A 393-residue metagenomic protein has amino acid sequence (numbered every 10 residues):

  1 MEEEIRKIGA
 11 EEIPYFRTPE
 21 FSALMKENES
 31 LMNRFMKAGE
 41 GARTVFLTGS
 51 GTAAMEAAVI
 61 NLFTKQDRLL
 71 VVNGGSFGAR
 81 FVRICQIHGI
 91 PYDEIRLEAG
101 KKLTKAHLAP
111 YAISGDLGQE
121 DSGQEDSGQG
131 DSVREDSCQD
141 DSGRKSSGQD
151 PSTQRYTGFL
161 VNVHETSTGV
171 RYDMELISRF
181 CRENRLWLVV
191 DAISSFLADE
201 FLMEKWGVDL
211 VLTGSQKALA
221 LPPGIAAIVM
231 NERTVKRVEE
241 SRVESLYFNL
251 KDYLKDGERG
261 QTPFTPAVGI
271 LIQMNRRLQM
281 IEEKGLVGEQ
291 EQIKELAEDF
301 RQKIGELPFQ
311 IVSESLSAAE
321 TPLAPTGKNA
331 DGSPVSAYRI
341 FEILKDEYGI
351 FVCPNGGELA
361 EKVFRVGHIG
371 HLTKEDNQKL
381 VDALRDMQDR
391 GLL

Functional and structural regions predicted by a protein language model:
M1, Q216-D299: Active-site C-terminal subdomain of aminotransferase-like
I8-A54, R80-Q86: Conserved N-terminal alpha-helix of the aminotransferase class I/II PLP-enzyme fold
L31-F35, L278-V312, I343: Conserved PLP-dependent catalytic core of the aminotransferase class-I/II
F63-A79: Conserved PLP-anchoring active-site segment centered on the Schiff-base-forming lysine
L103-D121, D150-S195: Active-site phosphate-binding strand-loop segment of PLP-dependent enzymes
E204-Q216: Conserved active-site segment immediately N-terminal to the catalytic lysine that forms the internal aldimine
Q310-E347: Conserved PLP-binding catalytic core of the aspartate aminotransferase-like
E358, K362-L393: PLP-dependent enzyme catalytic core of the Aspartate aminotransferase-like
